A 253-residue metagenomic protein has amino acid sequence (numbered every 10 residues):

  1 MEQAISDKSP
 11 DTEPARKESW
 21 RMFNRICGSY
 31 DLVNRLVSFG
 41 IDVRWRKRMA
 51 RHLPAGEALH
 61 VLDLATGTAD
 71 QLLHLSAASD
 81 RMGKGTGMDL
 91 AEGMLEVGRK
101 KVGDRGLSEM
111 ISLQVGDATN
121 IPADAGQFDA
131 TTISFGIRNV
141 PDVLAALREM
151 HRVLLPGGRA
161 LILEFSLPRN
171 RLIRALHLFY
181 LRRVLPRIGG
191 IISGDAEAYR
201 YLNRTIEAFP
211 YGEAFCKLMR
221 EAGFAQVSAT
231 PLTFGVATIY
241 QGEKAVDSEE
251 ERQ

Functional and structural regions predicted by a protein language model:
M1-S29, L181, I192: N-terminal, positively charged/glycine-rich alpha-helical extensions of SAM-dependent methyltransferases
S29-L32, L36-L59, H74: Conserved alpha-helix/loop element of class I SAM-dependent methyltransferases that forms part of the SAM/SAH-binding
Y30, T131-T132: Hydrophobic beta-strand segment of the Class I
H60-N120: Class I SAM-dependent methyltransferase SAM/SAH-binding core
T119-T131: A short acidic, Gly/Pro-enriched loop at the edge of an enzyme's catalytic core that lines a small-molecule cofactor
L144-R159: A short glycine-rich, Lys/Arg-flanked "PGG" loop and its adjoining helix->strand segment in the class I
L163-A222, S228: C-terminal alpha-helical "lid/dimerization" subdomain adjacent to the S-adenosyl-L-methionine
A222-Q253: Core SAM-dependent methyltransferase catalytic element
